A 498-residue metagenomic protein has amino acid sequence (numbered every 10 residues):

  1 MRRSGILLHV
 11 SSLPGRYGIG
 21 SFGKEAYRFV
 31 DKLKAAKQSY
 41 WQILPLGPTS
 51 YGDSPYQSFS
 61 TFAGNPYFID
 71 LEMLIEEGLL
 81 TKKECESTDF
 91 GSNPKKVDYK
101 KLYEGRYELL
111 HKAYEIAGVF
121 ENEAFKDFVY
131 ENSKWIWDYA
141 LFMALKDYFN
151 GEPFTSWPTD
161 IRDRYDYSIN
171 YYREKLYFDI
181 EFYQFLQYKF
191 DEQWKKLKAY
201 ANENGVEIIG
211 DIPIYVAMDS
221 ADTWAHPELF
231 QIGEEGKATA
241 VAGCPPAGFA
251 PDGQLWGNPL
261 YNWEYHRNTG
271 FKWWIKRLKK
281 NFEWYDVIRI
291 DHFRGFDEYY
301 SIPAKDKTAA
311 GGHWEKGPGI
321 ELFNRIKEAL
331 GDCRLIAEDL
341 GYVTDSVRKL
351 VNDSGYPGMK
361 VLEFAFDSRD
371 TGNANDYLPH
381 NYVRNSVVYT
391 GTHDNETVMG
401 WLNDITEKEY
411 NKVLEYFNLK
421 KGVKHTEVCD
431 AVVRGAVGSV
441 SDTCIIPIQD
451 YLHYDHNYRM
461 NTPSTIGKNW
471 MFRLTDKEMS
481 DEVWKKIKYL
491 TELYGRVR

Functional and structural regions predicted by a protein language model:
M1-S11, Y27: N-terminal regions that are enriched for targeting/export leaders and immediately downstream pro/stem segments
H9, G15, D53-Y188, V216-I445 (+3 more regions): Alpha-amylase-like alpha-glycosidases and glucanotransferases acting on alpha-linked glucans and related
K24-T49, W284-Y285: Catalytic domains of carbohydrate-active enzymes, especially glycoside hydrolases
K34, W194-N204, K327, V351-N352: Surface-exposed amphipathic alpha-helices with a cationic face
Y183, Q187-V216: Conserved, well-ordered alpha-helix/loop/beta-strand core segments that scaffold catalytic motifs
K477-R498: Terminal-tail/helix-coil boundary detector
